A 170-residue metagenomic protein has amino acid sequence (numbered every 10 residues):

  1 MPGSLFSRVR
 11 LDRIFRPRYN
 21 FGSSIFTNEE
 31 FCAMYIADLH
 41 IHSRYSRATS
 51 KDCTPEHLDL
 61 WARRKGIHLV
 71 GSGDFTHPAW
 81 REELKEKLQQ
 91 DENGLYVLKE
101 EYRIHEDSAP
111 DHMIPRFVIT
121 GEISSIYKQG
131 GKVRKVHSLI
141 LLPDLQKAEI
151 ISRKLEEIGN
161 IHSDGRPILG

Functional and structural regions predicted by a protein language model:
S4-S7, S23-S24: Serine residues within intrinsically disordered or low-complexity segments
R13-I14, Y19-I25, E29-E30: Short, positively charged and aromatic/hydrophobic N-terminal segments
A33-T54, E156-G170: Domain-core and long-helix interface of multi-subunit machines
Y35, G66-L69, M113-F117: Short, well-ordered coil/turn segments that N-cap beta-strands
D38-L39, V70-D74, V118-G121: Active-site neighborhood of phospho(di)ester-bond hydrolases with catalytic His/Asp-centered motifs
L60-W80: Divalent metal-dependent hydrolysis catalytic cores, especially in the metallo-beta-lactamase
E82-G170: Extended substrate/RNA-proximal surfaces in nucleic-acid metabolism proteins
